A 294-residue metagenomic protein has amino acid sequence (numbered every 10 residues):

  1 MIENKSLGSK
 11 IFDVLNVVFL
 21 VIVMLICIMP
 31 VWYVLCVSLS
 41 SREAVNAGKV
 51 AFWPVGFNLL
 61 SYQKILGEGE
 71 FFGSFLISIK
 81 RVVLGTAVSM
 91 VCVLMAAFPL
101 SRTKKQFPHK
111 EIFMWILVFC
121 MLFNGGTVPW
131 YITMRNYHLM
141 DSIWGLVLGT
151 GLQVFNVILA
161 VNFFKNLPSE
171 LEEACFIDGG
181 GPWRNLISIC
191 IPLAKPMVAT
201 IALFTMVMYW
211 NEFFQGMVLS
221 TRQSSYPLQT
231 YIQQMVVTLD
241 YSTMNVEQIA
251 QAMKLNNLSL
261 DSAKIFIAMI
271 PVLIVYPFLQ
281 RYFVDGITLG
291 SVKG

Functional and structural regions predicted by a protein language model:
I2-G294: A hydrophobic, multi-pass inner-membrane permease signature
